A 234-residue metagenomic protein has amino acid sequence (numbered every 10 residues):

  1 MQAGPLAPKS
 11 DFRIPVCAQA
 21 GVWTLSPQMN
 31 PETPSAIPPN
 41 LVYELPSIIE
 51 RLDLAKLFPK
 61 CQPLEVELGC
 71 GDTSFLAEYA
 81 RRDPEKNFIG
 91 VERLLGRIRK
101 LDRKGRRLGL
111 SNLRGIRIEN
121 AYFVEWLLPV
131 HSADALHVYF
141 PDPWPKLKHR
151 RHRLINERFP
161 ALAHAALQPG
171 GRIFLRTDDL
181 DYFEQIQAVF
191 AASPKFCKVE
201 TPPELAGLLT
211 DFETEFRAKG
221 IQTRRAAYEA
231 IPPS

Functional and structural regions predicted by a protein language model:
V22-V66, S74-D83: S-adenosyl-L-methionine
L68, V91: Conserved beta-strand/loop positions that form the S-adenosyl-L-methionine
G71: Conserved glycine-rich SAM-binding loop
L94: Conserved SAM/SAH-binding beta-strand->alpha-helix loop
D102-V130: S-adenosyl-L-methionine
I155-P169: A short glycine-rich, Lys/Arg-flanked "PGG" loop and its adjoining helix->strand segment in the class I
G170-T177: Conserved beta-strand signature within the Rossmann-like core of class I S-adenosyl-L-methionine
Y182-S234: Class I S-adenosyl-L-methionine
